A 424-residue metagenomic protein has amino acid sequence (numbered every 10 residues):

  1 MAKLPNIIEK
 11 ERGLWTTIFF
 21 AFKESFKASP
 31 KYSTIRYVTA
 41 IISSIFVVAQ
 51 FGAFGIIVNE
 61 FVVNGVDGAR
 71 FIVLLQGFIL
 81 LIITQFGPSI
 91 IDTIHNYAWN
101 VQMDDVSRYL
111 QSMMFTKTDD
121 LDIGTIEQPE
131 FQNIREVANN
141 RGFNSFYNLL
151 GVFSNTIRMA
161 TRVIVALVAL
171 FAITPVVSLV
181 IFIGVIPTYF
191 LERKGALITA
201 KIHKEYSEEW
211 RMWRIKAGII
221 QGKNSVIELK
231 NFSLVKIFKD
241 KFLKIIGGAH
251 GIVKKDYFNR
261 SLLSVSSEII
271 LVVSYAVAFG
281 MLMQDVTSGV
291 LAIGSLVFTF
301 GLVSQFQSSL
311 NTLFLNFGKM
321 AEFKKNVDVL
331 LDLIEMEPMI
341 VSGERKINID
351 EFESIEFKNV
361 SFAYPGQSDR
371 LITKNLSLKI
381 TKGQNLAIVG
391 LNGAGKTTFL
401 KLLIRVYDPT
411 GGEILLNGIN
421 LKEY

Functional and structural regions predicted by a protein language model:
M1-V47, V66-G77, H95-W99, T116 (+5 more regions): Membrane-integrated ABC transporters
A2-I8, M113-N144, Y206-K241, D332-G343 (+1 more regions): Short intracellular "coupling" helices and adjacent cytoplasmic loop segments at the cytosolic face of multi-pass
K27, N139-L149, K201-E208, G218-Q221 (+6 more regions): An intracellular "coupling" helix at the cytosolic face of ABC transporter transmembrane type-1 domains
S33-I94, A166-T199, V273-I293, F300: Transmembrane helix-loop-helix hairpins at lipid-water interfaces of multipass membrane proteins, especially the type-1
F51-V58, Q111-F115, Q128, E192 (+9 more regions): Alpha-helical transmembrane segments of polytopic integral membrane proteins, especially the permease/helical cores
Y97-T116, I181-N224, D240, L291 (+2 more regions): Cytoplasmic coupling helices
L234, A278, T299-I334, G343: Cytosolic ends of transmembrane helices, especially the final helix of ABC transmembrane type-1 domains
G343, N348-Y424: ABC-type nucleotide-binding domain
